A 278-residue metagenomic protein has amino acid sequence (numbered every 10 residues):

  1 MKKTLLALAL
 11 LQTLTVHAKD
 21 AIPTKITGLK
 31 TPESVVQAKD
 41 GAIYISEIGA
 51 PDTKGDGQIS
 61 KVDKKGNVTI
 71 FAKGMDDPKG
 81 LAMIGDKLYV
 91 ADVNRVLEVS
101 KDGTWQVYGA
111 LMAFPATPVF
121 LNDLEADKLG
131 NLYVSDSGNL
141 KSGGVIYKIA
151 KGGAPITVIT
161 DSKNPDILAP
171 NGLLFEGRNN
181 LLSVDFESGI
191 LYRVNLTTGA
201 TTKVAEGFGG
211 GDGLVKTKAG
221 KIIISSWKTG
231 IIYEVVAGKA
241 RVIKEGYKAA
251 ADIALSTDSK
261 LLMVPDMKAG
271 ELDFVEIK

Functional and structural regions predicted by a protein language model:
T4-Q12: Sec-dependent N-terminal signal peptides
L14-K19: Sec/Tat signal peptide C-region and signal peptidase I cleavage site
A21-I26, G66-A72, W105-F114, A154-P165 (+2 more regions): A short beta-strand motif characteristic of beta-propeller blades
P23-I26, M263-K278: Short, basic/aromatic-enriched C-terminal tail that caps enzymatic domains
G28-D40, S46, K54-D56, A72-Y89 (+9 more regions): Beta-rich, blade/repeat-based domains predominating in secreted/periplasmic proteins but also intracellular
G55-S60, R95-L97, G144-K148, I190-Y192 (+2 more regions): A short loop-to-beta-strand structural motif that recurs across blades of beta-propeller domains
V62-G66, V99-T104, I149-A154, N195-G199 (+2 more regions): Short loop/turn segments that connect beta-strands within beta-propeller blades
L88-L97, K101-G103, G109-A113: Substrate-binding cleft of extracellular glycoside hydrolase catalytic domains
